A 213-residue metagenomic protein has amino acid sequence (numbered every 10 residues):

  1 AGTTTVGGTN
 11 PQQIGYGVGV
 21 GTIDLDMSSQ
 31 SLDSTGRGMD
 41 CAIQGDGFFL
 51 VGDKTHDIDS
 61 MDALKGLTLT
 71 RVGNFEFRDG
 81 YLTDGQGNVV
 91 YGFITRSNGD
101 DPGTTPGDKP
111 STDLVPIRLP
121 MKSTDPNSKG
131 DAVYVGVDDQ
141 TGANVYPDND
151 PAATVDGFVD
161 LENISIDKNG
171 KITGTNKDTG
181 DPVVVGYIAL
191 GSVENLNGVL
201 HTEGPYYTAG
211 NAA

Functional and structural regions predicted by a protein language model:
T4-K129, N144, T173: Small-polar (Ser/Thr/Gly)-enriched, low-hydrophobicity segments that adopt extended beta-strand/coil conformations
G85-A213: Amphipathic alpha-helical assembly segments
